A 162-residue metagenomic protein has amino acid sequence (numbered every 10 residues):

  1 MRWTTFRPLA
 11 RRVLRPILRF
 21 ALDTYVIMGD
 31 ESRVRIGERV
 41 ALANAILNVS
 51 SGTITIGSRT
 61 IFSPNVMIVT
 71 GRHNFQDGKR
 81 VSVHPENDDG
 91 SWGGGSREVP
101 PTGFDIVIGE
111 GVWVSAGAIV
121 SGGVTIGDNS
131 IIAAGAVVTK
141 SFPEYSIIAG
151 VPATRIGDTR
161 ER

Functional and structural regions predicted by a protein language model:
M1-M28: Membrane-proximal basic amphipathic "stem/tether" segments
W3-T4, V112-V114, I132: Hydrophobic transmembrane signal anchors and adjacent membrane-proximal interface regions, especially in viral
L9, G117-I156, E161-R162: C-terminal/domain-terminus segments
R12-R15, K79, K140: Context-gated lysine
Y25-V26, D30-R35, A41-G122, V151-P152 (+1 more regions): Flexible, glycine/small-residue-enriched loop-and-beta-strand segment within the central core of proteins
